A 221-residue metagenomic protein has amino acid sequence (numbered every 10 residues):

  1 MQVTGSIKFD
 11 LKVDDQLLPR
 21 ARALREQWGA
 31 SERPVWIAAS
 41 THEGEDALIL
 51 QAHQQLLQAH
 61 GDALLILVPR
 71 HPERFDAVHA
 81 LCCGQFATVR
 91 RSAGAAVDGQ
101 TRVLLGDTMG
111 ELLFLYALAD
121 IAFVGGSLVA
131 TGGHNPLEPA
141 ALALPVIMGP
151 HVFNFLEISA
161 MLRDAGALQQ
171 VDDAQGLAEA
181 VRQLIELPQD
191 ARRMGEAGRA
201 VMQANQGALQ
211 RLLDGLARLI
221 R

Functional and structural regions predicted by a protein language model:
M1-R221: Nucleotide-activated sugar donor-binding and catalytic core shared by glycosyltransferases and related lipid-linked
